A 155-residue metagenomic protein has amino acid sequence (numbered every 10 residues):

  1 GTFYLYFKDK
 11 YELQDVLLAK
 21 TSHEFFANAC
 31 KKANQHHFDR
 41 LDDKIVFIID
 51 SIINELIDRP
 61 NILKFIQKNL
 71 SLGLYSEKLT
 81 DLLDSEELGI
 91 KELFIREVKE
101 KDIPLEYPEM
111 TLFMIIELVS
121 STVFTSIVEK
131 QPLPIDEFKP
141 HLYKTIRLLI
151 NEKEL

Functional and structural regions predicted by a protein language model:
G1-E12, V16: Helix-turn-helix
K10, L17, T21-F25, I48 (+5 more regions): Hydrophobic/aromatic residues within well-ordered alpha-helical segments
D15, A19, F38, D42 (+5 more regions): Short, structured helix-loop boundary elements
V16, K20, C30-D58, I115: Hydrophobic alpha-helical connector segments
H23, A27-C30, D43, E55 (+4 more regions): Amphipathic alpha-helical packing segments from all-alpha helical-bundle domains
C30-N34, I66-Y75: Short linear capping/connector segments at secondary-structure termini
V98-T145: Hydrophobic/aromatic-rich alpha-helical bundle segments in the mid-to-C-terminal region
I150-L155: Generic C-terminal helix-cap and adjacent flexible tail
